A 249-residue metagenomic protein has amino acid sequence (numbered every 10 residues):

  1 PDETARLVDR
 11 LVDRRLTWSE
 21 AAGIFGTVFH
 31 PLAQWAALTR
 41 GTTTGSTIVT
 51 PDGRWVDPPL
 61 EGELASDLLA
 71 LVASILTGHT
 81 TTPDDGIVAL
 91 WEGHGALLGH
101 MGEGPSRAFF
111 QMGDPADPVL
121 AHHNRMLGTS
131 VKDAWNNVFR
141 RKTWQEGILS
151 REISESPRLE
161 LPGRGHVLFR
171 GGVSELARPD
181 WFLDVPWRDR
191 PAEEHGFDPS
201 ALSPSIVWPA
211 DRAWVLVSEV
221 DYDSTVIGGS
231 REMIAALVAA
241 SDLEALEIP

Functional and structural regions predicted by a protein language model:
P1-E194: Extended, low-hydrophobicity segments enriched in charged/polar residues
E152-R158, A201-S203, R212: Intrinsically disordered, low-complexity boundary segments flanking structured domains
P157-E160, I206, V217-S218, A236: A general structural signal for short secondary-structure junctions and capping/turn motifs
G165-H166, S205, A213, S224: Generic secondary-structure boundary/loop-capping signal
R170-G171, E175, A210, V217-S218: Generic structural "secondary-structure junction" signal
A177-P179, S203-A213: Active-site and NAD+-binding cores of ADP-ribose-processing enzymes
A192-V207: An N-terminal amphipathic alpha-helical segment
R212-P249: Alpha-helical oligomerization segments
